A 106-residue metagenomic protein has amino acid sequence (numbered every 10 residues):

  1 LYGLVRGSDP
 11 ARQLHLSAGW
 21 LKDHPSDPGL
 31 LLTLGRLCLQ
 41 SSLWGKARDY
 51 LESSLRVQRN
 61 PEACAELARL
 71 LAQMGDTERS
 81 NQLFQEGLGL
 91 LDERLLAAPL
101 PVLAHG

Functional and structural regions predicted by a protein language model:
L1-R56: Alpha-helical adaptor scaffolds
V5-P10, L55-P61, R69-L96: TPR/TPR-like (Sel1-like) alpha-helical repeat modules
L30, A63-C64, A97: TPR alpha-solenoid repeat register
L39-G45, Q73-E78, G106: Noncatalytic linker/hinge segments flanking ATPase motor cores
Y50, R59-C64: Nucleotide-binding motor/catalytic cores of P-loop/tubulin-like NTPases across gene-expression machines
L96-G106: Acidic, Ser/Thr-rich low-complexity linear motifs
